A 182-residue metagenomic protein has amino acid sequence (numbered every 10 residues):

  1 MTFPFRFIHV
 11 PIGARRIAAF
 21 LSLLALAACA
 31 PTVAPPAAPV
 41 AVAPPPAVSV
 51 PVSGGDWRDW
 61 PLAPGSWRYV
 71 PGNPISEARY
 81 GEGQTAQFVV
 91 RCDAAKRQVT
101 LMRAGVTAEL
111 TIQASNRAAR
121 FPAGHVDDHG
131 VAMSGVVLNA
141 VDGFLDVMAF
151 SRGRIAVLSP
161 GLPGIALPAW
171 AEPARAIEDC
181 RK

Functional and structural regions predicted by a protein language model:
T2-F7, P31-P35, R120-K182: Internal interaction segment
P4-A19: Bacterial N-terminal signal peptides that target proteins for export
A25-A28: C-terminal motif of bacterial Sec signal peptides marking the signal peptidase cleavage site
A30-P46: Short, low-complexity, disordered segments immediately C-terminal to signal peptides in bacterial exported proteins
A41-T107: An ectodomain-focused feature that recognizes extracytoplasmic/extracellular
G83-T85, N116-A118, P160-L162: Glycine-centered tight beta-turn/hairpin loop motif at sheet-sheet or coil-to-beta transitions
A108-A119: Extended low-complexity, serine/threonine- and proline-enriched intrinsically disordered segments
